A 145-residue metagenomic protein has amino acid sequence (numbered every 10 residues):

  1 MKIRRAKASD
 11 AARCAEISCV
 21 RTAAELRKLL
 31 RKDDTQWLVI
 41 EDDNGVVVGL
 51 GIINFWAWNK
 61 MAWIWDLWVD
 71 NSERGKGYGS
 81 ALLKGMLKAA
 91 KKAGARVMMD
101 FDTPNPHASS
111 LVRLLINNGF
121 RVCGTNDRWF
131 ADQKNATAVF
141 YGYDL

Functional and structural regions predicted by a protein language model:
M1-I3: Extreme N-terminal starter segment of soluble prokaryotic enzymes
R5-W65, D70-N71, L83-K84, A89 (+2 more regions): Acetyl-CoA-dependent GNAT
T35, N135-G142: Short hydrophobic/aromatic beta-strand or adjacent loop that forms the aromatic wall/cage of a ligand/substrate-binding
V46, D70-K84, A93, N105-S110 (+1 more regions): Conserved glycine-rich acetyl-CoA-binding loop
N59-M61, R96, A136-A138: A generic structural signal for beta-strand entry/edge sites
W63, K91, H107-S109, D132-K134: Short secondary-structure boundary/hinge segments and terminal tails
A90-P104: Conserved GNAT acetyl-CoA-binding A-motif
F101-T103, V112, I116-T137: Conserved catalytic-core motifs of GNAT/GCN5-like acyltransferases
